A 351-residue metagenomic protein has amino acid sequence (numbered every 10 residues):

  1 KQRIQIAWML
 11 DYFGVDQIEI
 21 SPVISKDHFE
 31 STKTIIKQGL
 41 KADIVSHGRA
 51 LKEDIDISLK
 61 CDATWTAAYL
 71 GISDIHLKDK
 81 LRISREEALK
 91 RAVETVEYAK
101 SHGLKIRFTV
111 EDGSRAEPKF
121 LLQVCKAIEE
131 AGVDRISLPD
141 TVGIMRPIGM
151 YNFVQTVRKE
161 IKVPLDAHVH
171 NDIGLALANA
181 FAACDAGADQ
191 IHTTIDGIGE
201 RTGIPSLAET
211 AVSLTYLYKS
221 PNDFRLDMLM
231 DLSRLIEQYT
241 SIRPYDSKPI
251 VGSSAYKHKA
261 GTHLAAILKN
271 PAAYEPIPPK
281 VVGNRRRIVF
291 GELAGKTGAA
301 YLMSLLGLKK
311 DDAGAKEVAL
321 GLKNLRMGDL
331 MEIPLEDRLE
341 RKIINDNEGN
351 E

Functional and structural regions predicted by a protein language model:
K1-Q17, E30-Q38, K52-V163, A180-A188: Alpha/beta enzyme core
Q2-Q5, K26-E30, R49, I83 (+13 more regions): Conserved active-site and cofactor/substrate-binding residues in soluble primary-metabolism enzymes
L10-G14, I36-G39, D62, T66 (+12 more regions): Structural signal for hydrophobic packing residues in well-ordered secondary-structure cores of soluble enzyme domains
I18-E19, K41-A42, R82-I83, E111-D112 (+5 more regions): Short, contiguous strand/loop micro-motifs
S21-S25, H47-L51, G71-S73, E111-R115 (+3 more regions): Active-site beta-loop-alpha junctions enriched in small/polar residues
D43, S137, Q190-T193: Short hydrophobic alpha-helical runs that function as membrane-insertion/retention elements
M145, N152-K269: Catalytic alpha/beta core domains of metabolic enzymes, predominantly
K219-E351: A mid-to-C-terminal "edge-of-domain" accessory segment
